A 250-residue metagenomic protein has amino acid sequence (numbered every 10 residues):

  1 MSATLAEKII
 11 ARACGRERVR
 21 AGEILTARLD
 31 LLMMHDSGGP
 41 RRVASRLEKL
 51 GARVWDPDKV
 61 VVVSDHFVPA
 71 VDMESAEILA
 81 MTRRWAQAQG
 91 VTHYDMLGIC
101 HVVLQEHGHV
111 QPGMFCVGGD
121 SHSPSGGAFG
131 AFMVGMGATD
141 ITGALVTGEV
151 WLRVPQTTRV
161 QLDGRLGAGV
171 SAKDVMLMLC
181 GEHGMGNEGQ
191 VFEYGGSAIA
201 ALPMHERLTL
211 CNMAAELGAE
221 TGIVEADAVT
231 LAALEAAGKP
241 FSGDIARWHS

Functional and structural regions predicted by a protein language model:
M1-S250: Fe-S-dependent hydro-lyases/dehydratases of central metabolism
